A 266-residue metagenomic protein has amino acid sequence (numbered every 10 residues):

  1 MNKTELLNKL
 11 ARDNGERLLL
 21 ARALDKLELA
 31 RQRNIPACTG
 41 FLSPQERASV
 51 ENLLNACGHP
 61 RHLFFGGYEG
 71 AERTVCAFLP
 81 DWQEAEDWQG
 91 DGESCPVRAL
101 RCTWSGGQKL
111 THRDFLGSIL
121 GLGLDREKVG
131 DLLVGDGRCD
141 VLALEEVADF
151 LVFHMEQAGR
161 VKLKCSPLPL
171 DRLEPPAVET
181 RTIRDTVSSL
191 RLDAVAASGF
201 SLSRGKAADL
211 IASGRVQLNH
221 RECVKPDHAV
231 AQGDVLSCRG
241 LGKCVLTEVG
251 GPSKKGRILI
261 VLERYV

Functional and structural regions predicted by a protein language model:
M1-D193, G199, E222, G242-V266: Ferredoxin-like alpha/beta domains used as RNA- or RNAP-binding modules
S189-G240: Basic (Lys/Arg-enriched) interaction patch that binds polyanionic ligands
